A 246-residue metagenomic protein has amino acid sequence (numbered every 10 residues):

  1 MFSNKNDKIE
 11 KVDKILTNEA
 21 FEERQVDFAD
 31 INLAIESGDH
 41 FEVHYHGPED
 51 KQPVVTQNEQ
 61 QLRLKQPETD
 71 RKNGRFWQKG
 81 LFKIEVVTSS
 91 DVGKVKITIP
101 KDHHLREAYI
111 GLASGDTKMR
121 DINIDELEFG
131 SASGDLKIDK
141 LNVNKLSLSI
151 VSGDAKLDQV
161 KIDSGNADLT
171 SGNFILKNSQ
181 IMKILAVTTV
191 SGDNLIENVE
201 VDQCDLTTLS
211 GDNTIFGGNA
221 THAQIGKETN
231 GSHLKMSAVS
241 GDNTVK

Functional and structural regions predicted by a protein language model:
M1-L112, K118-G130, K140-S149, K161-N166 (+4 more regions): Acidic (Asp/Glu) and glycine-rich low-complexity loops/linkers that are typically intrinsically disordered
